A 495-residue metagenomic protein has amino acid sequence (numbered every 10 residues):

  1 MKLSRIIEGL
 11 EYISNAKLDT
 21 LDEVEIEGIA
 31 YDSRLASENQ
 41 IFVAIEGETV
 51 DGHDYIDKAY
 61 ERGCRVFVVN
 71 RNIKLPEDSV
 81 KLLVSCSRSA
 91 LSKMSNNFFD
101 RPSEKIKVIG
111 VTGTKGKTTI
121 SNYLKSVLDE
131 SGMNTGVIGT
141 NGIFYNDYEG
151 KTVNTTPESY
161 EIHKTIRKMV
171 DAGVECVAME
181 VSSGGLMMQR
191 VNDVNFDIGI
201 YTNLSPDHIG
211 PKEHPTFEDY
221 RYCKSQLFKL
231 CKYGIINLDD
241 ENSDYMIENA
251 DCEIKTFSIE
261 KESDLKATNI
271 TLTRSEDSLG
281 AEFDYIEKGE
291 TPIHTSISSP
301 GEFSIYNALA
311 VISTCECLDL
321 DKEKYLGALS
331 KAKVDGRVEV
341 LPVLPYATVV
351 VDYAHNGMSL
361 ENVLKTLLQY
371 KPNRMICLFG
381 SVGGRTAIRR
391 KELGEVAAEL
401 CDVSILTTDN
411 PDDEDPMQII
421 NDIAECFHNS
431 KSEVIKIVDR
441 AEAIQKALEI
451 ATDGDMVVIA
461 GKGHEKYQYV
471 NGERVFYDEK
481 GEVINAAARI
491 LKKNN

Functional and structural regions predicted by a protein language model:
M1-K93, K229, S263, N269-I270 (+5 more regions): N-terminal leader/targeting and accessory segments in enzymes
M1-Y12, E38-I41, N122, D251 (+5 more regions): ATP-dependent carboxylate-amine ligase
G9-L10, K74-D78, A172, M187 (+3 more regions): Acidic, Mg2+-coordinating active-site environments of NTP-dependent enzymes
L10, L91-L238, N242-E253, L309 (+2 more regions): Phosphate-binding loop of NTP-binding sites
I26-Y31, G63-N70, A178-M179, Y233-L238 (+1 more regions): Short, hydrophobic beta-strand segments that form beta-sheet elements in well-ordered domains
G47-T49, I73, S183-G184, S205-D207 (+4 more regions): Short glycine-rich anion-binding loops that position phosphate/pyrophosphate groups of nucleotides and phosphorylated
T49, H53-Y55, M188, G210-T216 (+3 more regions): Glycine/threonine-rich flexible loop motifs
V69-N70, S85, G139, V181 (+4 more regions): Short loop/edge segments at beta-strand edges and connector loops that shape dinucleotide/nucleotide cofactor-binding
